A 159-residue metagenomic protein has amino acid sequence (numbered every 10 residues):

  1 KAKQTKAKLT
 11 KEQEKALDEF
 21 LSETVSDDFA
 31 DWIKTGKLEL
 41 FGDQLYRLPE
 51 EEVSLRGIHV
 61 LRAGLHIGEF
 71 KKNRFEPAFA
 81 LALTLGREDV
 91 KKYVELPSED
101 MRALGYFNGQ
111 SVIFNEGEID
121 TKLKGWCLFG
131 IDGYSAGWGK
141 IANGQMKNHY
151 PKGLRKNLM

Functional and structural regions predicted by a protein language model:
K1-M159: Polybasic, low-complexity RNA-engagement segments
